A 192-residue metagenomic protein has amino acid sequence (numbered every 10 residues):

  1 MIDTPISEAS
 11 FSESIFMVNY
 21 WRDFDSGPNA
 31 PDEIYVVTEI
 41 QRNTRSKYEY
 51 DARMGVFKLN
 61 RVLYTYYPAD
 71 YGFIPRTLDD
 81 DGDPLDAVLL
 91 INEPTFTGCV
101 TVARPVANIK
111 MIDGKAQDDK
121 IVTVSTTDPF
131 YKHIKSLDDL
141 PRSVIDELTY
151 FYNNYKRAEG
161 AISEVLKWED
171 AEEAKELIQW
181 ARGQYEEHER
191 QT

Functional and structural regions predicted by a protein language model:
I2-T192: Hydrophobic N-terminal alpha-helices or hydrophobic patches in metabolic proteins across all domains of life
